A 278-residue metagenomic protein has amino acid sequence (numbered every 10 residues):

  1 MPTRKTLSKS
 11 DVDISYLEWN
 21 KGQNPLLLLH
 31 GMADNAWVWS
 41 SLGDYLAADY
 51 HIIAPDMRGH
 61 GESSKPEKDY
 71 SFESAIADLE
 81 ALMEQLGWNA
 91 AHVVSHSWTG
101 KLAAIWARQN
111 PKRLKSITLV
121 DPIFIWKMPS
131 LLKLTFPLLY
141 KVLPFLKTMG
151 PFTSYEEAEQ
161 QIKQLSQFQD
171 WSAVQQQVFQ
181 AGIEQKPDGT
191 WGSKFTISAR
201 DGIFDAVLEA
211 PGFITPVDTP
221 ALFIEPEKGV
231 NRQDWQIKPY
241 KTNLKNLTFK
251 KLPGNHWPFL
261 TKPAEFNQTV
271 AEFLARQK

Functional and structural regions predicted by a protein language model:
M1-L26, A47-Y50, W88-N89, A271-K278: Alpha/beta-hydrolase fold catalytic core
V12, I53-W98, Q268: Active-site loop/oxyanion-hole signature of alpha/beta-hydrolase fold enzymes
S15-K65: Conserved HGGG/HGGXW glycine-rich cap/lid loop of the alpha/beta-hydrolase fold
W88-L132: Conserved hydrolase catalytic core segment
I123-F152: A catalytic-pocket lid/entrance helix-loop region that shapes and gates access to the active site across common
M149-V207: Conserved alpha/beta-hydrolase catalytic His-Asp/Glu region
E184-N243: Conserved serine/cysteine hydrolase catalytic core
G254-N267: Catalytic histidine-centered segment of alpha/beta-hydrolase-like enzymes
